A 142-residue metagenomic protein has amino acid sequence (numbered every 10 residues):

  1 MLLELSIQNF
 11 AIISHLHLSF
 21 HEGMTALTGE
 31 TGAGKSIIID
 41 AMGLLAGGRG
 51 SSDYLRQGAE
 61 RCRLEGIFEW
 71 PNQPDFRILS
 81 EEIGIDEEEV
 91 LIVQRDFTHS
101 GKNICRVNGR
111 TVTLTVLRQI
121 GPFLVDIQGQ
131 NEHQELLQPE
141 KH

Functional and structural regions predicted by a protein language model:
E4-H142: Gly/Lys-enriched N-terminal cap/neck module of very large, oligomeric protein machines
